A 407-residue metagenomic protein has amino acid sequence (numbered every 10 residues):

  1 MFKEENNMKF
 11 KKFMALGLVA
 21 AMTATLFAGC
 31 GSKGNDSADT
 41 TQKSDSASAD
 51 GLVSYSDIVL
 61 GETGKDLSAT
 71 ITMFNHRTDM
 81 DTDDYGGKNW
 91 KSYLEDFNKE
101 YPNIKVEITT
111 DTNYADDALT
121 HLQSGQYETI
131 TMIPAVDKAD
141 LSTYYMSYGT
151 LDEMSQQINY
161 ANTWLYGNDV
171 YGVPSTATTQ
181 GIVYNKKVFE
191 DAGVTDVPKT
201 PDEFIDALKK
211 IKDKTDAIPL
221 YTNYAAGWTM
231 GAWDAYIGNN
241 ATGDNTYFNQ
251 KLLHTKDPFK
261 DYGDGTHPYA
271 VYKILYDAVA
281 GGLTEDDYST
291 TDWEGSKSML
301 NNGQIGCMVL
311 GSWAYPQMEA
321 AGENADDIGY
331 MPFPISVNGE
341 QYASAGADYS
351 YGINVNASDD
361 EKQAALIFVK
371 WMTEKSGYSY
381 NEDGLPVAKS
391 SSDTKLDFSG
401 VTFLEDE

Functional and structural regions predicted by a protein language model:
A15-L16, G31-D137, D360: Conserved N-terminal structural module of periplasmic/extracytoplasmic solute-binding proteins
D45-K65, I133-G181, K187, I205 (+2 more regions): Hinge/lid segment of periplasmic solute-binding proteins
E62, T72-H76, D83, K138 (+1 more regions): Extracytoplasmic/periplasmic substrate-binding proteins
D96-N159, Y171, K187-K199, S298-M299 (+1 more regions): Extracytoplasmic "Venus flytrap"/periplasmic binding protein-like
S142-T143, Y160-V197, Y224-H254, A345-N354: Periplasmic solute-binding protein
S147-N162, N240-A270, A320-G322, I335-A343: Short, solvent-exposed loop/beta-turn-alpha elements that line the ligand-binding surface or hinge of extracytoplasmic
L208-K209, L252-Y288: Glycine-centered hinge/linker elements that transmit conformational signals in sensory and ligand-binding systems
A314-N324, V337-E407: C-terminal lobe and pocket-closing loops of periplasmic/extracytoplasmic Venus-flytrap solute-binding proteins
